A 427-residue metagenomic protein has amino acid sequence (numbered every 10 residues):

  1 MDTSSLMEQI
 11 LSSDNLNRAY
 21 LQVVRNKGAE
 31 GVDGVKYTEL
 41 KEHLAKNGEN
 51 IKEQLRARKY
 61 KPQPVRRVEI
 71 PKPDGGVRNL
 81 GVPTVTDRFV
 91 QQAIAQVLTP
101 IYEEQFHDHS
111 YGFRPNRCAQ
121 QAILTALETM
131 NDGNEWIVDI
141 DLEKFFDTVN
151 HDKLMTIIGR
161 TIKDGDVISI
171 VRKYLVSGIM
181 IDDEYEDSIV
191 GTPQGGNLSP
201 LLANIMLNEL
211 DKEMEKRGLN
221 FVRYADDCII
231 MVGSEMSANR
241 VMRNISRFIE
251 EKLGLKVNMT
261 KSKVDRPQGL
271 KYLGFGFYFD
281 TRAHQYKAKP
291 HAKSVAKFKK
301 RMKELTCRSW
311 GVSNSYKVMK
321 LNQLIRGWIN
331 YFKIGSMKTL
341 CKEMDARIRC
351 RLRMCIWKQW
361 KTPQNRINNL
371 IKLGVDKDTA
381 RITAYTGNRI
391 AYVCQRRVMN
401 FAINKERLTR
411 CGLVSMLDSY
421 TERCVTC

Functional and structural regions predicted by a protein language model:
M1-A45, E49: Non-catalytic, polymerase-adjacent accessory regions of viral genome-replication enzymes
Q9, E30-K41, P83, G112 (+10 more regions): Conserved phosphate/pyrophosphate-binding and hydrolysis machinery centered on Walker-type P-loop NTPases, extending
N26-D33, P73, Y102-F106, E135-W136 (+6 more regions): Short acidic (Asp/Glu) and glycine-rich catalytic loops that position anionic groups and cofactors
N47, Q54-E69, P73, D108-R117 (+1 more regions): Conserved polymerase palm-domain catalytic core
Q91-Q92, Q96-H109: Electropositive, glycine- and tryptophan-enriched low-complexity nucleic-acid-binding patches
V176, K252-R326: A conserved non-catalytic segment of reverse transcriptases and RNA-directed RNA polymerases corresponding to the late
K317-P363, I367, I371: Non-catalytic, peripheral interaction segments enriched in hydrophobic/basic residues
W360-C427: Extended C-terminal regions of large enzymes
